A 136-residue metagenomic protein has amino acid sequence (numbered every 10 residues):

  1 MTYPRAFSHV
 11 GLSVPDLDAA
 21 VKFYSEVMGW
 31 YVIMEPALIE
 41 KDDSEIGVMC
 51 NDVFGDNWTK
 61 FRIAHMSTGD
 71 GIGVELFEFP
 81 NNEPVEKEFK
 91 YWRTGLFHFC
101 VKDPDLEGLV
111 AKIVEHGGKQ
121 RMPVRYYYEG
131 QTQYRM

Functional and structural regions predicted by a protein language model:
M1-Y3, L12, E35, V74 (+2 more regions): Vicinal oxygen chelate
R5-H9, F61, T94-L96: Short, solvent-exposed beta-strand edge segments and adjacent coil->beta transition regions
F7, G71-L76, L96, M136: Short, structured motif recognition centered on aromatic/hydrophobic residues
S13-G71, E115, Y128, T132: Core segments of cupin and vicinal oxygen chelate
G47, K90-T94: Short glycine/proline- and charge-enriched loop/turn segments that cap or connect secondary-structure elements
R62, L76-E78: Helix-adjacent hinge/juxtasegments
S67, F77, R125: Residue-level detector of conserved, well-ordered beta-strand and adjacent loop positions that form binding/recognition
P80-E83: Conserved short histidine dyad/triad with adjacent acidic residue
